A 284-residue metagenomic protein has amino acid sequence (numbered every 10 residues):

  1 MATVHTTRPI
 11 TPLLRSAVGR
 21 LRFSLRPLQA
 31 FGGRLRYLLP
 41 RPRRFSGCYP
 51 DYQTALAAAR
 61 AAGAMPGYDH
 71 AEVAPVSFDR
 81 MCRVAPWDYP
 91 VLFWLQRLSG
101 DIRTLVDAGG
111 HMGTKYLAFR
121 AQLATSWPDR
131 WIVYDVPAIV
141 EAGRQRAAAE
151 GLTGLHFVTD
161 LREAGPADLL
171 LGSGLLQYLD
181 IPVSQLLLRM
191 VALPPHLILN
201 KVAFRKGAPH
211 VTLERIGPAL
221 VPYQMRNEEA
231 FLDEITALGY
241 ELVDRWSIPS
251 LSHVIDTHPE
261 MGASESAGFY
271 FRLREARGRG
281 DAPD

Functional and structural regions predicted by a protein language model:
M1-L56: Membrane-proximal basic amphipathic "stem/tether" segments
S46-D101: Class I SAM-dependent methyltransferase Rossmann-like catalytic core, especially the SAM/SAH-binding loop
I102-M112: Conserved class I S-adenosyl-L-methionine
H111-H156: Class I SAM-dependent methyltransferase SAM/SAH-binding core
D168-P182: A short SAM/SAH-binding and catalytic strip from SAM-dependent methyltransferases
Y178-L193: A short, conserved alpha-helix within the catalytic core of class I
P194-V211: Conserved beta-strand signature within the Rossmann-like core of class I S-adenosyl-L-methionine
V221-S247: Short alpha-helix
